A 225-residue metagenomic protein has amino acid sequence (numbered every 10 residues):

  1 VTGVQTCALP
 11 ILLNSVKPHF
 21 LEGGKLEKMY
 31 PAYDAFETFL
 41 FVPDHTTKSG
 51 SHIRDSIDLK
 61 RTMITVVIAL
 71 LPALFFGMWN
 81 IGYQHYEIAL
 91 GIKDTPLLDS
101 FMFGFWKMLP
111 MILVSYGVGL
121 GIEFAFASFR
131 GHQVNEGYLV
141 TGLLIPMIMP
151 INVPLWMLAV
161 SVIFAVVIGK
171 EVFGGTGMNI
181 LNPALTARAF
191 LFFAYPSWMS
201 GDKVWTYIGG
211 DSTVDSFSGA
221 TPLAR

Functional and structural regions predicted by a protein language model:
T2-L9: Short, small-residue-biased leader/transition segments that mark boundaries at the very start of proteins
H19-G23, P43-T62, L97-M102: Cytosolic juxtamembrane amphipathic/interface segments immediately preceding and feeding into a transmembrane helix
G23-H45: Short, charged cytosolic
T47-I53, G119-R130, V167-G177: C-terminal ends of transmembrane helices
P72-V140: Membrane helical hairpin/interfacial module
V118-E123, Y138-M147, V162-G169: Hydrophobic, membrane-inserted alpha-helices
H132-T141, A159-V160, M178-R188: Cytoplasmic-side transmembrane-helix entry/capping segments in multi-pass membrane proteins
G177-R225: Long hydrophobic alpha-helical segments that form multi-pass transmembrane helix bundles in integral membrane proteins
